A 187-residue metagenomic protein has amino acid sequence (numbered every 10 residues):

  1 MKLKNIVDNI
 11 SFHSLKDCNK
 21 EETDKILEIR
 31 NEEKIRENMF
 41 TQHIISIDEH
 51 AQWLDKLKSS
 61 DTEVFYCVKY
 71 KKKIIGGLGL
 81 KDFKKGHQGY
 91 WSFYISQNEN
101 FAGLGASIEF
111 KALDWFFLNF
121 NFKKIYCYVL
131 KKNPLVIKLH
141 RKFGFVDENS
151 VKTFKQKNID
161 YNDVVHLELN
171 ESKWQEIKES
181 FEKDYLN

Functional and structural regions predicted by a protein language model:
M1-K25, I29-E32, F65, K71-N187: Acyl-donor (CoA/ACP) binding surface of acyl/acetyltransferases
K20-L27, I47, A51, D55: An amphipathic alpha-helix signature
E32-I35, I44, S59, N100: Residue-level marker of structural boundaries
K34-Q52: Conserved GNAT-fold acetyl-CoA-binding loop/helix
N38, F65-Y66: Short N-terminal amphipathic alpha-helices
D55-T62: Short loop/turn motifs at secondary-structure junctions and domain boundaries
